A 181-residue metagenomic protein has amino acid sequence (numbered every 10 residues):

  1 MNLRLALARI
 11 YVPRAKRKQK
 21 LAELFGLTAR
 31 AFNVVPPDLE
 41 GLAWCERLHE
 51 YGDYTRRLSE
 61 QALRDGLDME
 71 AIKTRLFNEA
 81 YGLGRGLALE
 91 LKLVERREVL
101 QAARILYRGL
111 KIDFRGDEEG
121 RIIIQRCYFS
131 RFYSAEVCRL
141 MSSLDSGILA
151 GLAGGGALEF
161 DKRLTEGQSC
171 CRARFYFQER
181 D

Functional and structural regions predicted by a protein language model:
M1-G120, Y128-L140, L144, G156-C170 (+1 more regions): N-terminal accessory segment detector
I123: Glycine- and acidic-rich phosphate- and metal-coordinating loops
